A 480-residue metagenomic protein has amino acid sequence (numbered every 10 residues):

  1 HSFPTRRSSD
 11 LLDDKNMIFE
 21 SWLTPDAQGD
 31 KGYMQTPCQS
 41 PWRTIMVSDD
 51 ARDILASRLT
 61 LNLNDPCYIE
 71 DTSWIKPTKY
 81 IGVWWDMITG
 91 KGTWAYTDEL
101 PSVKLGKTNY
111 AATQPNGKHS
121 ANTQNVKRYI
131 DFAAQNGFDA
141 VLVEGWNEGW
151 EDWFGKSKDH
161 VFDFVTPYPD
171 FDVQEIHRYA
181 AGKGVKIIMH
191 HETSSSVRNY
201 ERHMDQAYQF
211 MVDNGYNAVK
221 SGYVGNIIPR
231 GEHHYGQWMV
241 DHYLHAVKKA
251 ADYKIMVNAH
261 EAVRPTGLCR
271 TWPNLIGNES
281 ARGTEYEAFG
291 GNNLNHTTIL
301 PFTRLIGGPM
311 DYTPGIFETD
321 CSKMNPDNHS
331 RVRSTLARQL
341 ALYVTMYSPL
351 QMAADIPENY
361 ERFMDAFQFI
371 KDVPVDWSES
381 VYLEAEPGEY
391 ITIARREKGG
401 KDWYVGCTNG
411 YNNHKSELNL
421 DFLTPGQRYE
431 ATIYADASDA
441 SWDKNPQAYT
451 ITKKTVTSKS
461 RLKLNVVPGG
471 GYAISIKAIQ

Functional and structural regions predicted by a protein language model:
H1-S8: Short, small-residue-biased leader/transition segments that mark boundaries at the very start of proteins
S8, K453-Q480: C-terminal beta-strand-rich structural cap/linker in extracellular carbohydrate-active enzymes
C38-D131, N136, A140: An acidic-aromatic substrate-binding cleft motif
A133, G222, V257, T345 (+2 more regions): Conserved, mostly hydrophobic/aromatic
G145-T335: Aromatic- and carboxylate-enriched substrate-binding clefts and catalytic-loop regions of carbohydrate-active enzymes
A337-A385, S475: Catalytic cores of secreted or luminal carbohydrate-active enzymes
E386-E430, Y472-S475: Carbohydrate-binding surface patches
I433-K459: Solvent-exposed beta-strand/loop surfaces of large extracellular or lumenal domains
